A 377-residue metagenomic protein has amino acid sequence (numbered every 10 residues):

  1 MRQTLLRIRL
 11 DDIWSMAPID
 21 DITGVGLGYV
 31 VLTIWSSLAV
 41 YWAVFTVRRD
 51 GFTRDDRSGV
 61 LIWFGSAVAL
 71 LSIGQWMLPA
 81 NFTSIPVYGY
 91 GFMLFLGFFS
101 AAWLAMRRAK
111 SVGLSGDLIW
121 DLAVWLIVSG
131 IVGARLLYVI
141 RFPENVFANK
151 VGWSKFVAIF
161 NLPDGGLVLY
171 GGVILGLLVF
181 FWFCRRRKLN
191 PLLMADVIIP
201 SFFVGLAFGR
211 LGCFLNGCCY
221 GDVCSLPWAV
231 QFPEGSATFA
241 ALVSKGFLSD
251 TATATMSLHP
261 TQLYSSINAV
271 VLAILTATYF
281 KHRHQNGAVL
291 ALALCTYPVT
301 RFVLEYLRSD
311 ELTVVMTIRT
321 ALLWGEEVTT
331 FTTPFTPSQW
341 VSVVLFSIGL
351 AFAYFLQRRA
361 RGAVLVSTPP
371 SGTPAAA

Functional and structural regions predicted by a protein language model:
M1-A377: Hydrophobic, membrane-interfacing alpha helices
